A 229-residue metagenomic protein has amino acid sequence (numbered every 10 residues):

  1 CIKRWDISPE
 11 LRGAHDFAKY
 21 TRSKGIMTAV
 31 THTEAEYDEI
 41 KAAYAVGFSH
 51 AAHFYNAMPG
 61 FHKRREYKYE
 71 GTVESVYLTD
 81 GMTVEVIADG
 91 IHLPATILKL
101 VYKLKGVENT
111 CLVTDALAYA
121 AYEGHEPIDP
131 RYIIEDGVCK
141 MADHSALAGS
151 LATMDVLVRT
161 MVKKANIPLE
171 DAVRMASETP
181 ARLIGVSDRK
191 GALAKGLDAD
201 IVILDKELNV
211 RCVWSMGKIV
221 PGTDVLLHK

Functional and structural regions predicted by a protein language model:
C1-Y122: Active-site core of metal-dependent hydrolases
K68-V86, G90, Y102-T114, Y119-L197 (+1 more regions): His/Asp/Glu-enriched, well-ordered alpha-helical/loop segment that forms or immediately abuts the divalent-metal
